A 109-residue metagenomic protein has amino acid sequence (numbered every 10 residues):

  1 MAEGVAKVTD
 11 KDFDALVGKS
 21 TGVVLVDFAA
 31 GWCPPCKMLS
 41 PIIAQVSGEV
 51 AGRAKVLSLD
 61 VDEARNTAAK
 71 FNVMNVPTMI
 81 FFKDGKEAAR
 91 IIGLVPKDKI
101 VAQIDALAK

Functional and structural regions predicted by a protein language model:
M1-K55, E63-T78, K83-K109: Proteins that catalyze or organize thiol-disulfide redox chemistry and the adjacent proteostasis machinery handling
L59: Cofactor-binding loops of NAD(P)H-dependent oxidoreductases, dominated by short-chain dehydrogenase/reductases
